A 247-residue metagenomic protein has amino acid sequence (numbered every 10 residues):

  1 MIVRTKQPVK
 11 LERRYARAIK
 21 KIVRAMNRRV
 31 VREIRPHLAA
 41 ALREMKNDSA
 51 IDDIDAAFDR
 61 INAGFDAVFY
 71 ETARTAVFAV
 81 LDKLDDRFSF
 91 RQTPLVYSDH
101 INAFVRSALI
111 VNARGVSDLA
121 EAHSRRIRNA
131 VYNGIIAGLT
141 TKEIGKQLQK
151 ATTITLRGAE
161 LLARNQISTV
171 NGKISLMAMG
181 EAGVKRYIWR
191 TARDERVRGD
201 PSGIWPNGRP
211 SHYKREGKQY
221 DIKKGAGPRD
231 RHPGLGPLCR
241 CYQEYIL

Functional and structural regions predicted by a protein language model:
M1-T153, L247: N-terminal leader/targeting and assembly helices and adjacent pre-domain segments
I154, G158-L247: Acidic, glycine-rich two-metal-ion catalytic cores of nucleic acid-processing enzymes
